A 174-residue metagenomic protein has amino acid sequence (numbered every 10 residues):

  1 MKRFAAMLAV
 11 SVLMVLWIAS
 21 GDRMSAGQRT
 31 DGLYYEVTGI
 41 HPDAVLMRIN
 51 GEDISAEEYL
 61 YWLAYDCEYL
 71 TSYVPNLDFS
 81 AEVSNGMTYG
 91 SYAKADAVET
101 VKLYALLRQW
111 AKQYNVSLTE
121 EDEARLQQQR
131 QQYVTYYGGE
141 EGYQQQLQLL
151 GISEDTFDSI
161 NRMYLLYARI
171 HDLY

Functional and structural regions predicted by a protein language model:
M1-S91, A95: Short, low-structural-confidence N-terminal segments
A44, Y104, R162-M163: A broadly tuned, weak detector of single residues within folded domains
D53-S55, R108, S117: Primarily extracytoplasmic ectodomains and periplasmic/lumenal surface modules that are beta-strand-rich
D66-A93, K112-Y174: Charged, solvent-exposed helices and adjacent loops that form client-binding or oligomerization surfaces
D96, T100-V101: Hydrophobic alpha-helical transmembrane segments
L103-Y104, E140: Generic non-transmembrane alpha-helix signal with a bias for helix starts/N-cap capping motifs
Y104-R108, Y167: Alpha-helical transmembrane segments of polytopic integral membrane proteins, especially the permease/helical cores
